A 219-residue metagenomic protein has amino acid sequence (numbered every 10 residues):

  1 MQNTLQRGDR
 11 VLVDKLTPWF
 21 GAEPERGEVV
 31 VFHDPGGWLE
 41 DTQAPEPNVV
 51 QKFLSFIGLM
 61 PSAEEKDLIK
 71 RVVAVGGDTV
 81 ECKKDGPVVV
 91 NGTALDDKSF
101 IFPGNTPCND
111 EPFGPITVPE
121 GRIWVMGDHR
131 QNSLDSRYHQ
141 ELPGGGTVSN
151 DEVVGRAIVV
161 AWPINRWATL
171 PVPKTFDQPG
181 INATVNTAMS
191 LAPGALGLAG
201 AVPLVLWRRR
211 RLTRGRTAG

Functional and structural regions predicted by a protein language model:
N3, R7-G219: Soluble "head" domains of membrane/secretory-pathway proteins
